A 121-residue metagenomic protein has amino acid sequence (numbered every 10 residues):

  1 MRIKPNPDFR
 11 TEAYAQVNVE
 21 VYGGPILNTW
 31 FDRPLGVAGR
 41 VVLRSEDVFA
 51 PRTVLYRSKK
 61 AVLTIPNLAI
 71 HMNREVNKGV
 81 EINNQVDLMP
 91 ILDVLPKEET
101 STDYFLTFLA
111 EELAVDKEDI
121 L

Functional and structural regions predicted by a protein language model:
M1-L121: N-terminal hydrophobic/helix-forming segments and targeting peptides
